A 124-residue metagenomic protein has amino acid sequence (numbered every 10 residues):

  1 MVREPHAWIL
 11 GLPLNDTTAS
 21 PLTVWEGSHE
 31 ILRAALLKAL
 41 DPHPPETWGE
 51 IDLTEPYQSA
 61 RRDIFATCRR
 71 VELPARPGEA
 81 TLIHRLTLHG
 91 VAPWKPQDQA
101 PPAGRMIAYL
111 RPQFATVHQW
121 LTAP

Functional and structural regions predicted by a protein language model:
M1-R3, T23-V24, E72-P74, A92-P96: Short histidine-centered beta-strand/loop micro-motifs that create catalytic or ligand/metal-coordination sites
M1-T17, A75, Y109-P112: Short, conserved beta-strand element in jelly-roll/cupin
V2, D16, F65-T67, Q99-P102: A generic structural signal for short, solvent-exposed coil/turn residues that cap or connect secondary-structure
A7-I9, R70, A80, I107: Intrinsic-disorder/low-complexity, polar/charged segments enriched in Ser/Thr/Lys/Arg/Asp/Glu/Gln
L12-D16, S28-H29, R85-T87, P112-F114: Short, flexible loop/turn elements at secondary-structure junctions
T17-L82: Double-stranded beta-helix
A34-K38, P77, L82-P124: Non-heme Fe(II)/2-oxoglutarate
